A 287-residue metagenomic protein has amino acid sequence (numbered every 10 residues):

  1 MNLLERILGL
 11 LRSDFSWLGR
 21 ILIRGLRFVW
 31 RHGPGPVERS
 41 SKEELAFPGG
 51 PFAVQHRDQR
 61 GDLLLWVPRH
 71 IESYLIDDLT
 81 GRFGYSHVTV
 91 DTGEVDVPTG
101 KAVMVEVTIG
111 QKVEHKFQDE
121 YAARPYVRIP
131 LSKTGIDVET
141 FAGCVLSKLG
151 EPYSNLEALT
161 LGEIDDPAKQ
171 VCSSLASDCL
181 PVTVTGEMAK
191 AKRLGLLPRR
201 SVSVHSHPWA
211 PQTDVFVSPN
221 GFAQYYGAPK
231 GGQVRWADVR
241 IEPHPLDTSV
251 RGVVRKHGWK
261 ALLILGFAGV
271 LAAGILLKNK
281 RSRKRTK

Functional and structural regions predicted by a protein language model:
M1-L10, L276-K287: Low-complexity, charged/polar intrinsically disordered regions associated with membrane proteins
L4-V97, A272-G274: N-terminal accessory segments that precede or flank the first globular/catalytic domain
R6, W17, T140-C144, G221: Exposed alpha-helical structural elements
L10, C144-K148, Y225: Residues that form generic nucleotide/phosphate-binding pockets
G19-W30, E163-I275: Activation targets extended, charge/polar-rich intrinsically disordered C-terminal tails
L63-K133, L156-P167: Glycine-rich catalytic cores of cysteine/serine-nucleophile enzymes that process amide/ester linkages in cell-envelope
T99, E151-L156, V182-A191: Substrate-binding/catalytic groove segments of enzymes that remodel or degrade extracellular structural polymers
V127-P181: Long, low-complexity intrinsically disordered regions
